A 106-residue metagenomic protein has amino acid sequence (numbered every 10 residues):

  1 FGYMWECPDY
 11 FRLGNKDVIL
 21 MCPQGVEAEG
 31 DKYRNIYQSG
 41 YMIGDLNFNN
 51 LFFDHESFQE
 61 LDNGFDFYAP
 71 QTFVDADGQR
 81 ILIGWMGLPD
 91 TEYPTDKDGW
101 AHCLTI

Functional and structural regions predicted by a protein language model:
F1-I106: Carbohydrate-active catalytic/glycan-binding domains of CAZyme proteins, especially the secreted or lumenal ectodomains
